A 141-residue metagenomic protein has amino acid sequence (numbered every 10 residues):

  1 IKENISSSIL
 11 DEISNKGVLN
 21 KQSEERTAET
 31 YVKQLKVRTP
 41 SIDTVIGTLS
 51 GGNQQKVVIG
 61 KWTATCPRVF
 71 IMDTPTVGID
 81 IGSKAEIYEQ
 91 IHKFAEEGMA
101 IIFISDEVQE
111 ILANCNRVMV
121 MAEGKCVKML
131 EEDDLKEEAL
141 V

Functional and structural regions predicted by a protein language model:
I1-V141: Glycine-rich phosphate-binding loops of nucleotide-dependent enzymes
